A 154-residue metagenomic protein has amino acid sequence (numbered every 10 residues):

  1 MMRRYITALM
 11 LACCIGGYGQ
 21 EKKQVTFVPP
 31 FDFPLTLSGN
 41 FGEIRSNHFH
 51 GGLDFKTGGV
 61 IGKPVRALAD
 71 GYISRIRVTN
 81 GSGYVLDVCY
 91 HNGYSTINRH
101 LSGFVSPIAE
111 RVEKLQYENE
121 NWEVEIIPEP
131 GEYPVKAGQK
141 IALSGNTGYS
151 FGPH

Functional and structural regions predicted by a protein language model:
M1-V25: Bacterial Sec-dependent N-terminal signal peptides
G19-Y94, S102-P107, W122-E123, E129-G131 (+1 more regions): Surface-exposed, glycine-biased beta-strand/turn segments
N98: Conserved beta3 VAIK motif of the Hanks protein kinase fold
R111-E123: A solvent-exposed, charged loop/short amphipathic helix patch at secondary-structure junctions
